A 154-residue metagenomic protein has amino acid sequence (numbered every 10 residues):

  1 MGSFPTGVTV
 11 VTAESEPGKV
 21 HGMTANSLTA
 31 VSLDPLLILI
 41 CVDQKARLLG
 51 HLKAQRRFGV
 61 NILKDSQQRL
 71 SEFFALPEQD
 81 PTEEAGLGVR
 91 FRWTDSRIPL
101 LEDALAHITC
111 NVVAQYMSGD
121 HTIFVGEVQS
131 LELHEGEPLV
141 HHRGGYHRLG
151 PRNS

Functional and structural regions predicted by a protein language model:
M1-S154: Basic, polyanion-binding surface patches
